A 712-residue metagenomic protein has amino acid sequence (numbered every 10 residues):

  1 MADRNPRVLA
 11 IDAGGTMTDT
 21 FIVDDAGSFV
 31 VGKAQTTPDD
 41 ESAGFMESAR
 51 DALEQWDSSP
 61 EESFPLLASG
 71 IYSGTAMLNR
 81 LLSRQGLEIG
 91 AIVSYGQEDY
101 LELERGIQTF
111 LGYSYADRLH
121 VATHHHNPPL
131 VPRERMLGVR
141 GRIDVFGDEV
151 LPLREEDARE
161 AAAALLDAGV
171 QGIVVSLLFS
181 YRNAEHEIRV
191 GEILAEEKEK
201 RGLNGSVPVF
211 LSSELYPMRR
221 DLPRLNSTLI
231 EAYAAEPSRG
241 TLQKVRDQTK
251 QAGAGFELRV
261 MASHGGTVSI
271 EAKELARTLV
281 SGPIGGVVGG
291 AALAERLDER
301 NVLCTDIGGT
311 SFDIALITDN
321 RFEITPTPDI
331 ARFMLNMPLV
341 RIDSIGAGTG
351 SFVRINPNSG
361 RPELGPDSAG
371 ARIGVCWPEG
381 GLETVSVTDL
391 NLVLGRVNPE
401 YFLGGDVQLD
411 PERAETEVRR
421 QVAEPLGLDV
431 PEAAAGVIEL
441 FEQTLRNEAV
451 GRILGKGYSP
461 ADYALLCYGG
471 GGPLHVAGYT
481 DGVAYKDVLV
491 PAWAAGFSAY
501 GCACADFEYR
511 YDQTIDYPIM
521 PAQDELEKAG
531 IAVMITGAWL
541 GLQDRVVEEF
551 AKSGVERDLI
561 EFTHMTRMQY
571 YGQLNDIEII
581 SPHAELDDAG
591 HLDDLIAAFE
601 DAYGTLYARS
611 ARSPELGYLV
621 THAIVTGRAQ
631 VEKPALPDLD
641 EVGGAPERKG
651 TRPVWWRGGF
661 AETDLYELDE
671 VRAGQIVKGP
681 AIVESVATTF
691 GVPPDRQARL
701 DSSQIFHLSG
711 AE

Functional and structural regions predicted by a protein language model:
M1-G90, D144, L151-V174, I188-L211 (+11 more regions): N-terminal glycine/serine-rich phosphate-binding loop of ATP-dependent small-molecule kinases, especially carbohydrate
D3-V8, A13, E156-G169, G309 (+7 more regions): C-terminal, non-catalytic interaction/recognition modules in large multi-subunit enzymes and RNPs
A10-A13, M17-F21, V31, Q35-L53 (+7 more regions): Conserved phosphate-binding loops in N-terminal lobes of ATP-dependent enzymes of the actin/Hsp70/sugar-kinase
D12-G15, G74-A76, R84-Q85, S94-Y95 (+6 more regions): A short acidic Gly-Thr/Ser loop motif
T20-D25, V31-D39, A43, G90-G96 (+3 more regions): Glycine-rich phosphate-binding loop of actin/hexokinase-like ATP-binding domains
S94-Q97, L178, E214-L215, S263-G266 (+5 more regions): Short, ordered loop/turn segments at secondary-structure junctions
P129, S213-T249, Y500-G530: Metal-dependent DNA phosphodiester-chemistry modules and their immediately adjacent helices/loops in DNA-processing
G172-T228, A232, E400-Y401, S581-H583 (+2 more regions): Terminal amphipathic helices with adjacent charged low-complexity linkers/tails
